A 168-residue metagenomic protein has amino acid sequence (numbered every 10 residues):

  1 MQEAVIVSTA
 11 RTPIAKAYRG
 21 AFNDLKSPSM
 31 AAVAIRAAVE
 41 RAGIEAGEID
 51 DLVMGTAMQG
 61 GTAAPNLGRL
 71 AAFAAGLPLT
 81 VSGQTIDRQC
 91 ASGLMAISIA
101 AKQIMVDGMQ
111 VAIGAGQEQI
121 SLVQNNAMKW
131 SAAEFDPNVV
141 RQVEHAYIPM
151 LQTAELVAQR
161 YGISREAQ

Functional and structural regions predicted by a protein language model:
M1-A4, K16-E48, G61-L67, A72-A167: Acyl-thioester C-C bond-transforming condensing/cleaving domain
T9-I14: Short polar catalytic/cofactor-binding loops
E48-G55: Short glycine-rich phosphate-binding loop at a beta-alpha junction
A57-Q59: Short, internal active-site loops enriched in acidic
